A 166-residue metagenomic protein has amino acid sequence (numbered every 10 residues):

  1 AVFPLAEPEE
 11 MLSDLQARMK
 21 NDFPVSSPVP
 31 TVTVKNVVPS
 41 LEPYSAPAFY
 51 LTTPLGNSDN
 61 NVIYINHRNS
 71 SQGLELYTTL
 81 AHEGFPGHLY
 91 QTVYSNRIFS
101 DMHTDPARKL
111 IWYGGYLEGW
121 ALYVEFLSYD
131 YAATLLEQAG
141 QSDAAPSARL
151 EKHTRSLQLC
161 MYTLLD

Functional and structural regions predicted by a protein language model:
A1-D166: Long, His/Glu/Asp-enriched segments that create or flank divalent metal/ion-associated functional microenvironments
